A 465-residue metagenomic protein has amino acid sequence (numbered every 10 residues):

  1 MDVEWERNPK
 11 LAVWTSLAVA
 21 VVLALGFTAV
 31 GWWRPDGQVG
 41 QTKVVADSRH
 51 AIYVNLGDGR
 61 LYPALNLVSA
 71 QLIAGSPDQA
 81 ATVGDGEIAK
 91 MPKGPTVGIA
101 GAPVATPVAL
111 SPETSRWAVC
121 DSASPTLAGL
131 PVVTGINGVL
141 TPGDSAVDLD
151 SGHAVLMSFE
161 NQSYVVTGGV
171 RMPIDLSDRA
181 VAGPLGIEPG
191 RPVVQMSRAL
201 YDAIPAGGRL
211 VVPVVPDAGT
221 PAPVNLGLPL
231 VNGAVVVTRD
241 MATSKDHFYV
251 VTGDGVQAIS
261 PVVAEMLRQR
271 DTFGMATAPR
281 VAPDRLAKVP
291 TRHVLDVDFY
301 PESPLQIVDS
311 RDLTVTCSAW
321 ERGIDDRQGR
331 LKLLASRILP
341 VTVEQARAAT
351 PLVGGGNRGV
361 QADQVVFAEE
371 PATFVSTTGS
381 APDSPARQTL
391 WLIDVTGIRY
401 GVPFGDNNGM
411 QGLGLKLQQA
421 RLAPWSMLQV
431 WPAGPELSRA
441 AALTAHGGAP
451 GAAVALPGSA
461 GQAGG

Functional and structural regions predicted by a protein language model:
M1-G465: Short, surface-exposed polybasic-aromatic patches that bind anionic ligands, especially phosphate groups
